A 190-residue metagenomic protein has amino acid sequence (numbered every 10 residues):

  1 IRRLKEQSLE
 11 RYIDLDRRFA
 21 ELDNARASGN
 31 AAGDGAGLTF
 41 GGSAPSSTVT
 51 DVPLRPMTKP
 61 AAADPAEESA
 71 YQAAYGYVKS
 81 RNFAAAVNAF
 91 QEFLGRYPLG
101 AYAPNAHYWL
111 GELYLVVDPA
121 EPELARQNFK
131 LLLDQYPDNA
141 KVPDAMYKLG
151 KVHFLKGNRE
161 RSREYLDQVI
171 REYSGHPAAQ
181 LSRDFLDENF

Functional and structural regions predicted by a protein language model:
I1-S80: Acidic, proline-/serine-/threonine-rich low-complexity intrinsically disordered segments
S80, V117-P119, K156: Structural motif corresponding to the intra-repeat A-B loop/turn of tetratricopeptide repeats
R96-Y102, D134-K141, K156, R171-Q180: Short solvent-exposed coil/turn linkers within tandem alpha-helical repeat scaffolds
